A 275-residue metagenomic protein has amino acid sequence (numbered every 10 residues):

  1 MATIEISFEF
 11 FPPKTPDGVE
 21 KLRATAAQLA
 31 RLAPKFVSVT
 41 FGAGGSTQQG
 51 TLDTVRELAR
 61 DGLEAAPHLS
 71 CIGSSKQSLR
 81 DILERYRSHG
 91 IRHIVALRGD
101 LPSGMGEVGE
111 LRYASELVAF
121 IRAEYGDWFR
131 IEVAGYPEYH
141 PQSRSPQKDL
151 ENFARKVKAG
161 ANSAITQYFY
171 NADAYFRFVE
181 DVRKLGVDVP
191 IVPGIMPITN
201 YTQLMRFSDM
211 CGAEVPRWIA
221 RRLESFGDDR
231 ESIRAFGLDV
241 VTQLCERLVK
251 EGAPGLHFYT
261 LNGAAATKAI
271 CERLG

Functional and structural regions predicted by a protein language model:
A2-E5, A33-F36, D61-A65, G90-R92 (+4 more regions): Short, well-ordered coil/turn segments that N-cap beta-strands
E5-K21, A43, A65-Q77, R130-K148 (+1 more regions): Active-site mouth loops of central-metabolism enzymes
E9, V37, Y86, K156 (+3 more regions): Conserved, mostly hydrophobic/aromatic
P16-L29, T51, K76-E84, S145-R155 (+1 more regions): Short, acidic/polar
D17, G109-Y136, L185-L238, Q243 (+1 more regions): Active-site pocket-lining/capping segments in soluble small-molecule metabolic enzymes
D17-V19, G45-E57, S75-I82, D100-E124 (+3 more regions): Active-site-adjacent beta->alpha loops and helix N-cap segments on the catalytic face of soluble alpha/beta enzymes
A27-T40, K158: Catalytic domains of carbohydrate-active enzymes, especially glycoside hydrolases
F36-T47, L69-C71, V95-L97, N162-N171 (+2 more regions): Catalytic beta/alpha-barrel core
